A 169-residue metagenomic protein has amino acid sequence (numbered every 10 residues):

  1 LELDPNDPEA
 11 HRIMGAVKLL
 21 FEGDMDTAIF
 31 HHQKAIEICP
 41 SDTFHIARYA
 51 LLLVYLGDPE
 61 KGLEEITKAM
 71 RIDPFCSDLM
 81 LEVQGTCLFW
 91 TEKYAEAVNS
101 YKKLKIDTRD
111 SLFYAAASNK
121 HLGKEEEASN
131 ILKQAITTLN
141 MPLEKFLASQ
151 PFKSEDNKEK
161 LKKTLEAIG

Functional and structural regions predicted by a protein language model:
E2, L19-D26, F30: Inter-helical turn/loop elements of alpha-helical hairpins
E2-E9: A structural motif corresponding to the C-terminal end of an alpha-helix and its immediate exit/capping segment
A10, M25-G169: Alpha-helical protein-protein interaction modules
A16-K18, L52-L53: Hydrophobic face of amphipathic alpha-helices that form TPR/SEL1-like repeat modules and related alpha-solenoid
